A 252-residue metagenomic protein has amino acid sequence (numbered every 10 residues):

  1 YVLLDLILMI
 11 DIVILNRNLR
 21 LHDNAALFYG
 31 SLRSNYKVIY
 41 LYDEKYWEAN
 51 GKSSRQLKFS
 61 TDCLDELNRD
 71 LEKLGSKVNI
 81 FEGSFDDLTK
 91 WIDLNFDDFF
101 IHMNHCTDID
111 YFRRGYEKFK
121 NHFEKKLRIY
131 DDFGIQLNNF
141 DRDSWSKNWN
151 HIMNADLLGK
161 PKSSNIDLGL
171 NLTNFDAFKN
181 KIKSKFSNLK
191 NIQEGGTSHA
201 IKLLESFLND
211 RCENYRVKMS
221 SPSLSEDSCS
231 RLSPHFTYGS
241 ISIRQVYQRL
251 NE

Functional and structural regions predicted by a protein language model:
Y1-L8: Short, Lys/Arg-enriched N-terminal segments with co-localized hydrophobic residues within the first ~10-30 amino acids
L8-S76: N-terminal beta-strand-loop-alpha-helix module at the start of alpha/beta ligand-binding or catalytic domains
N16-N18, L41, G83, C106-D108 (+2 more regions): An acidic- and aromatic-residue-enriched active-site/binding cleft used to recognize and process polar
L21-L27, L88, R114-K118, M219: Short alpha-helical segments and helix-capping/turn motifs at coil-helix boundaries
G30, I101, G239: Residue-level signal for inorganic ion chemistry
K37-I39, K77-F81, K126-Y130: General small-molecule cofactor/ligand-binding pocket signal
S84-T197: Beta-rich, aromatic/charged-enriched effector core domains that present basic-aromatic interfaces for binding
A155-E252: Catalytic cores of enzymes that engage adenine nucleotides and/or redox cofactors via long glycine-rich, Lys/Arg/His
